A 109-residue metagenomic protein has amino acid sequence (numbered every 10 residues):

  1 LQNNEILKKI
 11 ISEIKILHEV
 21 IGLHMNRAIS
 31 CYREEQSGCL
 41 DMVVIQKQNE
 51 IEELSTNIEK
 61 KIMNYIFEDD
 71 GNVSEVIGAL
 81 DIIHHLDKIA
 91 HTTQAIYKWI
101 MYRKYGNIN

Functional and structural regions predicted by a protein language model:
L1-N109: Cytosolic, long alpha-helical scaffolding segments
